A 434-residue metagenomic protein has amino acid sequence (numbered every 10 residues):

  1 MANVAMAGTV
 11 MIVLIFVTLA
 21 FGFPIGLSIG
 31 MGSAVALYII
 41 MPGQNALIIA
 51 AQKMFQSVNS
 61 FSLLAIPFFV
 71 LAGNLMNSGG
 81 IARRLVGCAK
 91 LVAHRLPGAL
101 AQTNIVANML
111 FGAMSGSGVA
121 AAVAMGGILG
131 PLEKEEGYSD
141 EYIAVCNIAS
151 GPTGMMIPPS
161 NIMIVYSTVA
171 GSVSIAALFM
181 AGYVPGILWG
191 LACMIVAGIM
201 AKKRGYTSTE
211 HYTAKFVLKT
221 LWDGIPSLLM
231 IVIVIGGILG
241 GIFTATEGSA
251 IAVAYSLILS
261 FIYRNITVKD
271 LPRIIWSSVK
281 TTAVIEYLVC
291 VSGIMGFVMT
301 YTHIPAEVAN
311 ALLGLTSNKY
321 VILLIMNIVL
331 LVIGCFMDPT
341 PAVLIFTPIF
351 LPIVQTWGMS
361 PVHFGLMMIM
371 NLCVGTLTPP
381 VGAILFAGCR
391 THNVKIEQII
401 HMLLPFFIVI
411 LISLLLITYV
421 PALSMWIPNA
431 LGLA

Functional and structural regions predicted by a protein language model:
M1-A434: Alpha-helical transmembrane segments of multi-pass membrane transport proteins
